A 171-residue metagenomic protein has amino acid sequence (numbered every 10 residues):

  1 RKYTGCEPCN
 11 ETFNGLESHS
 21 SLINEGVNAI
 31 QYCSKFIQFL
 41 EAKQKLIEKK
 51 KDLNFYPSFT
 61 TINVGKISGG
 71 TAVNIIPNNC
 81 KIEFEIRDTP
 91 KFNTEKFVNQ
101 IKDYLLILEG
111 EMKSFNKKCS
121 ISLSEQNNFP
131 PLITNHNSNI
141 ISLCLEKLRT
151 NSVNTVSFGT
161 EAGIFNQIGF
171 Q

Functional and structural regions predicted by a protein language model:
K2-Y3, E7-Q171: Metal-dependent amide/peptide-bond hydrolase catalytic core, centered on the "pita-bread" metallohydrolase fold
